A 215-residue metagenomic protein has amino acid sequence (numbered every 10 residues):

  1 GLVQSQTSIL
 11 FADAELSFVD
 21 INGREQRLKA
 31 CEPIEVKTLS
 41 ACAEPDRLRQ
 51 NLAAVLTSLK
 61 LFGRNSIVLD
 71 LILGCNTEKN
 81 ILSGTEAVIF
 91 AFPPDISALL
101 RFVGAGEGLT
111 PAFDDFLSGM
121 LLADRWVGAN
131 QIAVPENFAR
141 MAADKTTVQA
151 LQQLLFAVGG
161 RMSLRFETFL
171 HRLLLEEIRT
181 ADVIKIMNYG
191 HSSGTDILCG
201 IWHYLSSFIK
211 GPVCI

Functional and structural regions predicted by a protein language model:
G1-F92, I96, F102-G104, G108 (+8 more regions): Phosphate/adenylate-binding glycine loop and adjacent helical scaffold
F62, R125-G194: Accessory, usually C-terminal, subdomains that scaffold auxiliary metal cofactors
R101, L122, T168, K185 (+1 more regions): Alpha-helical scaffold segments in soluble metabolic enzymes
F116-M120, I201-W202: Amphipathic alpha-helical elements of HEAT/ARM-like alpha-solenoid repeat scaffolds that form extended
L121, V134-N137, Y204-F208: Short, Lys/Arg-enriched charge-dense amphipathic segments
N188-I215: C-terminal structured interaction module
